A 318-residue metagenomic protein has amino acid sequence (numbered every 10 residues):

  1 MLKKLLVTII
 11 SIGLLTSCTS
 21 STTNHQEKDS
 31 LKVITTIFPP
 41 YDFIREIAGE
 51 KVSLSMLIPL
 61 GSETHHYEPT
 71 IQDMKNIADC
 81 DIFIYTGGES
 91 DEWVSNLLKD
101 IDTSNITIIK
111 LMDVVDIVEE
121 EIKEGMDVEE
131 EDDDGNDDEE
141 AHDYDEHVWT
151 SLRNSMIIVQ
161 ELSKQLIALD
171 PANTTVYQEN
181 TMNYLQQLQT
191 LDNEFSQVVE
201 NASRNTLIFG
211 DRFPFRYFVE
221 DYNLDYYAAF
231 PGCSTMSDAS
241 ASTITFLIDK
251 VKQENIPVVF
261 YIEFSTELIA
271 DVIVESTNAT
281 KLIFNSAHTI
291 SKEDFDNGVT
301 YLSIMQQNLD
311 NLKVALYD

Functional and structural regions predicted by a protein language model:
M1-L5: Positively charged n-region of N-terminal signal peptides that target proteins for export
V7-I9: Small-residue packing motifs within transmembrane alpha-helices
C18-D318: Extracytoplasmic metal-acquisition and chelation regions
